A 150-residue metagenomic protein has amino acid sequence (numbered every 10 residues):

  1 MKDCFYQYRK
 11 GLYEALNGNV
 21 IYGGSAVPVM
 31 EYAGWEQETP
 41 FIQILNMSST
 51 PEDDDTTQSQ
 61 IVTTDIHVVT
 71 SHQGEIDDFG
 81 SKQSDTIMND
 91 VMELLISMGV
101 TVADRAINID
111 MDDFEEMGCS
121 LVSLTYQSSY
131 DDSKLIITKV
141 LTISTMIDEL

Functional and structural regions predicted by a protein language model:
M1-V27, Y32, M47-L150: Charged, amphipathic alpha-helical segments and their flanking helix caps
Q37-S48: A short, hydrophobic beta-strand-centered structural micro-motif
